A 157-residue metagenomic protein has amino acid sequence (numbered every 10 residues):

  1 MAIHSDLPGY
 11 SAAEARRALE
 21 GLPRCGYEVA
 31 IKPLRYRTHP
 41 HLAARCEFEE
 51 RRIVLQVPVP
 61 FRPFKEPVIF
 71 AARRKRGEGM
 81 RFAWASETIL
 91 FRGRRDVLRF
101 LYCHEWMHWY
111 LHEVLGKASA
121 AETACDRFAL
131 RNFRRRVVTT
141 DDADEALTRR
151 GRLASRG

Functional and structural regions predicted by a protein language model:
M1-A72, E78-F91: A metal-dependent hydrolase signature that marks the N-terminal structural subdomain at the beginning of catalytic folds
S11, R99, A121: Hydrophobic (often cysteine-bearing) scaffold residues that line and stabilize catalytic clefts of nucleotide/cofactor
R62-F64, W109-L111, A118-S119: Short catalytic/ligand-binding loop motif for oxyanion handling, primarily in non-cytosolic enzymes, centered on
K75-R76, R99: A structural motif
W84-E105: Alpha-helix-centered segments that form part of catalytic cores
F100-E113, C125: Active-site recognition of the HExxH zinc-binding catalytic motif
A118-R150: Post-HExxH zinc-binding segment in Zn-dependent metallohydrolases
R150-G157: Active-site-proximal gating segments in proteases and membrane effectors
